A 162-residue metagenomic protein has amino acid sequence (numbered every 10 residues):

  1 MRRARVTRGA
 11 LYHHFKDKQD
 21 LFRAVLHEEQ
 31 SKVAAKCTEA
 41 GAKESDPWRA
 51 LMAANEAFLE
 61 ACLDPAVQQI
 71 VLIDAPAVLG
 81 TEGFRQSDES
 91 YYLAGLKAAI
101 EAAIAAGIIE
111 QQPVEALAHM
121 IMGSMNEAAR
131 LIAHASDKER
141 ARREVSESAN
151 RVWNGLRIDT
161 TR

Functional and structural regions predicted by a protein language model:
M1-D20, A24: Helix-turn-helix
A24, A35-P65, L117-I121: Hydrophobic alpha-helical connector segments
S31-A35, V67, G80-A106, E115-H119 (+2 more regions): Amphipathic alpha-helical packing segments from all-alpha helical-bundle domains
A40, Q69-L72, I132-S136: Secondary-structure edge/capping motif, primarily at the C-terminal ends of alpha-helices and the immediately following
E56-A61, S90-A106, S124, L131-R162: C-terminal peripheral helix-coil segments that are non-catalytic and often amphipathic
L63-T81: Amphipathic alpha-helical segments used for helix-helix packing
